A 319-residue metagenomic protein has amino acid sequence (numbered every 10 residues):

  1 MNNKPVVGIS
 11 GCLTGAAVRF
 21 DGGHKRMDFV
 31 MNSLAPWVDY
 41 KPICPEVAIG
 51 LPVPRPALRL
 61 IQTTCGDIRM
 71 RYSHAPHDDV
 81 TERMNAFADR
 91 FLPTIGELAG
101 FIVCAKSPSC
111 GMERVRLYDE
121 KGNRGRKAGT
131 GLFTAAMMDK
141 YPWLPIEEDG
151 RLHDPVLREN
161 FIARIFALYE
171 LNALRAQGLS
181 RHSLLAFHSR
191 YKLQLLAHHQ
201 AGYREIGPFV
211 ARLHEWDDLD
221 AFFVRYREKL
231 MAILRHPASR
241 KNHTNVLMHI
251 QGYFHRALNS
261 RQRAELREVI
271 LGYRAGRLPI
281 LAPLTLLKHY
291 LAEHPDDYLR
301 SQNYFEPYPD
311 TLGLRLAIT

Functional and structural regions predicted by a protein language model:
N2-V7: Extreme N-terminal starter segment of soluble prokaryotic enzymes
S10-G11, C44, I102-K106: Short beta-strand segments
T14-G22: Short N-terminal binding/cap micro-motifs at the start of the first secondary-structure element
G23-K41: Short catalytic helix/loop segments, enriched in acidic residues and glycine and frequently bearing histidine
P45-D67: Short, surface-exposed acidic-centric catalytic microdomains
D67-F87, E97, N123-R190: Divalent-metal-activated hydrolytic enzyme cores
F87-D119: N-terminal glycine-rich phosphate/adenylate-binding segment common to multiple enzyme folds
I146-T319: Acidic, Ser/Pro/Thr-rich low-complexity regulatory regions and the short amphipathic helical interaction modules they
